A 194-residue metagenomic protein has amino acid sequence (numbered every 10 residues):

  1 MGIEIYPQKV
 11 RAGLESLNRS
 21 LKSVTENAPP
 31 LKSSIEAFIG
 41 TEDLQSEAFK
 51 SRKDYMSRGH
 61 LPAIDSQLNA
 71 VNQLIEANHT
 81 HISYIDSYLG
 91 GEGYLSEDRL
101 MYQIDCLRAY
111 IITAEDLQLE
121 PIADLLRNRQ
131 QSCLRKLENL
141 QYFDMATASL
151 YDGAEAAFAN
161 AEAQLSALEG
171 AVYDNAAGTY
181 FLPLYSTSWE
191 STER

Functional and structural regions predicted by a protein language model:
M1-R194: N-terminal secretion-targeting helices of virulence/extracellular proteins, encompassing both classical Sec signal
